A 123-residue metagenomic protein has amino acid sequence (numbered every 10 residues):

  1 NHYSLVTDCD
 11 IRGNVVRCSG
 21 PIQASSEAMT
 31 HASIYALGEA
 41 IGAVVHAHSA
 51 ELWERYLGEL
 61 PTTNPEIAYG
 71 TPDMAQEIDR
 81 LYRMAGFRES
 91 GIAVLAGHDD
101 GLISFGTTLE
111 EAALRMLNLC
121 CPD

Functional and structural regions predicted by a protein language model:
N1-D123: Glycine-rich flexible loops
